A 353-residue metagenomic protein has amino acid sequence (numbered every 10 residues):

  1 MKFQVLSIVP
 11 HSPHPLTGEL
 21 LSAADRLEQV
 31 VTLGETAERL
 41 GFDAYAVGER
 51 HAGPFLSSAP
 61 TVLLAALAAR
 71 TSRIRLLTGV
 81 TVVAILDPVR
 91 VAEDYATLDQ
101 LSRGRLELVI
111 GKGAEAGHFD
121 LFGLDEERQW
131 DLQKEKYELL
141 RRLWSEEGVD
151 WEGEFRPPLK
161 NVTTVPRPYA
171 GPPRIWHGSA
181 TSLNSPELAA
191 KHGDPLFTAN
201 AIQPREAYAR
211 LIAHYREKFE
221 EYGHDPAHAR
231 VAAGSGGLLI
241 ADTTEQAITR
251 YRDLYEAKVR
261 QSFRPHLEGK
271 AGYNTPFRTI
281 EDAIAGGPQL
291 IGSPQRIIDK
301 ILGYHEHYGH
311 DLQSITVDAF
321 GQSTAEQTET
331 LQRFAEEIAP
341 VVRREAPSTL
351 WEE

Functional and structural regions predicted by a protein language model:
M1-F3, F42-A44, T71-L76, S102-E107 (+6 more regions): Short, well-ordered coil/turn segments that N-cap beta-strands
M1-T71, R75, P172-P173, W351-E353: N-terminal beta1-alpha1-beta2 module of alpha/beta enzyme domains
K2-D25, I85-W151, P195-F197, I202-A207: Flexible, glycine-rich active-site loops centered on histidine and acidic residues that chelate a metal or position
F3, G41, E49, L67 (+9 more regions): Conserved, mostly hydrophobic/aromatic
V5, V9, E127-T164, E206-H310 (+1 more regions): An alpha-helical appendage that flanks or caps ligand/catalytic pockets
H14-L27, T81-V89, G171-T181, I240 (+1 more regions): Active-site mouth loops of central-metabolism enzymes
R39, L64-S72, Y95, D99-L106 (+3 more regions): Acidic (Asp/Glu)-rich catalytic clusters
A44-L67, V82, N200-Q203, T316-Q327: Glycine-rich, proline-tolerant flexible connector loops at the mouths of alpha/beta enzymes
